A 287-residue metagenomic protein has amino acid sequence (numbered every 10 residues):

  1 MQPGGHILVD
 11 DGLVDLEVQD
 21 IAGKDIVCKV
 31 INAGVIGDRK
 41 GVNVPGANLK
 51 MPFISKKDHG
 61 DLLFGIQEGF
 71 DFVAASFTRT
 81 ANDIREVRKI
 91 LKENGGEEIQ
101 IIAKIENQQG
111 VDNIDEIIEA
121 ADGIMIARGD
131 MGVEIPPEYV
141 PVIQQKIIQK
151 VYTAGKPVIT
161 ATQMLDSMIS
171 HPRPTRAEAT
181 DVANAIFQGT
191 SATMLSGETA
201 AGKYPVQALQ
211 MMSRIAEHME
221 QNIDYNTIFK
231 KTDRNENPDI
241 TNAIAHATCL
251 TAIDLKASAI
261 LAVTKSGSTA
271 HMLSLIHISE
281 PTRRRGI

Functional and structural regions predicted by a protein language model:
M1-D15, A81, I105-N107, A243-A257: Phosphate-interacting basic helix/loop segments used at nucleotide- and nucleic-acid interfaces
M1-L62: Beta-strand/loop-dominated core regions that host nucleotide or nucleotide-derived cofactor-binding catalytic loops
G41, K50, R85, I102-I105 (+2 more regions): Long, charged amphipathic helices and adjacent flexible linkers at domain junctions
A47, P52-T162, M168-A179: Conserved alpha/beta-domain cores
N48-I54, L165-I186, Q221-D224, I228-N242 (+2 more regions): Active-site-adjacent loop and "lid" segments of alpha/beta metabolic enzymes
Q67, K89-G96, E119-G123, I148-K156 (+5 more regions): Generic secondary-structure signature for well-ordered alpha-helical cores
I126-I135, V182-P205: Glycine-rich phosphate-binding active-site loops on the catalytic face of alpha/beta enzymes
I276-I287: Single conserved hydrophobic/aromatic residue that forms the stacking wall/gate of nucleotide- or nucleobase-binding
